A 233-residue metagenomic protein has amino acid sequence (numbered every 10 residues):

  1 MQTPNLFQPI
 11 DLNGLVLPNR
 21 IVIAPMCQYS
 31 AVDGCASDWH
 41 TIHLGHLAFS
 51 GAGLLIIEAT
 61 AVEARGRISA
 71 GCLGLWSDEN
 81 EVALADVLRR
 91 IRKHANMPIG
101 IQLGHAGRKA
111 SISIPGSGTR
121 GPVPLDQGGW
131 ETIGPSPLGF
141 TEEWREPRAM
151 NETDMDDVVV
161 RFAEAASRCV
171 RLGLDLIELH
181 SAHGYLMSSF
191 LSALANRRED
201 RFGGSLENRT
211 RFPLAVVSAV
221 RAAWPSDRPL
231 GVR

Functional and structural regions predicted by a protein language model:
M1-V22, I91, R221: N-terminal amphipathic alpha-helix/helix-capping segment at the start of soluble metabolic enzymes
R20-V22, L54, N96-Q102, L176-E178 (+1 more regions): Structural preference for beta-strand elements that scaffold enzyme active sites
I23, L47, G51, I91 (+4 more regions): Conserved, mostly hydrophobic/aromatic
A36-L47, D157-S167: Short, acidic/polar
H40-E63, R171-L176: Catalytic domains of carbohydrate-active enzymes, especially glycoside hydrolases
I56-E81, L103-G121, E178-G204: Glycine-rich, proline-tolerant flexible connector loops at the mouths of alpha/beta enzymes
C72-I99, A193-L230: Alpha-helix-loop-beta-strand connector modules within alpha/beta enzyme cores
G104-R168, L172: Non-globular sequence segments
